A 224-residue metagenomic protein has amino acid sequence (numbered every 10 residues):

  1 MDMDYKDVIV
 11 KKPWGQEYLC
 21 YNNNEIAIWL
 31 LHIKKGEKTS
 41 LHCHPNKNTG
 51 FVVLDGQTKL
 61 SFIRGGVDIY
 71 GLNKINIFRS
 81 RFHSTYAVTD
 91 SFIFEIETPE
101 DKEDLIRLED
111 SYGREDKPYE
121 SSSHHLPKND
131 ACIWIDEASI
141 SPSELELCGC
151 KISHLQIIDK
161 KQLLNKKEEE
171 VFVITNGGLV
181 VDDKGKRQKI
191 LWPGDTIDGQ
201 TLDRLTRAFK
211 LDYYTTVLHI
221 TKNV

Functional and structural regions predicted by a protein language model:
D4-K11, V88-A138, T206-V224: Double-stranded beta-helix
Y5-C43, K47, C132-E169: A short glycine-rich, His/Asp/Glu-containing loop-to-beta-strand
I28-H32, G50, V67, K74-N76 (+4 more regions): Conserved hydrophobic/aromatic beta-strand scaffold that supports enzyme active sites
L31-K34, C43-L60, K166-D182: Short, conserved beta-strand element in jelly-roll/cupin
E37, N46, R81, T89 (+1 more regions): A generic "binding-loop/recognition-motif" signal
H44, I63-G65, V88, I96-T98 (+1 more regions): Surface loops and adjacent helix of pleckstrin homology
F62-H83, D183-L205: Short acidic-glycine-tyrosine-enriched beta hairpin
N176-G178, D183, W192-V224: Beta-strand-enriched, solvent-exposed domains that form extended recognition/catalytic surfaces
